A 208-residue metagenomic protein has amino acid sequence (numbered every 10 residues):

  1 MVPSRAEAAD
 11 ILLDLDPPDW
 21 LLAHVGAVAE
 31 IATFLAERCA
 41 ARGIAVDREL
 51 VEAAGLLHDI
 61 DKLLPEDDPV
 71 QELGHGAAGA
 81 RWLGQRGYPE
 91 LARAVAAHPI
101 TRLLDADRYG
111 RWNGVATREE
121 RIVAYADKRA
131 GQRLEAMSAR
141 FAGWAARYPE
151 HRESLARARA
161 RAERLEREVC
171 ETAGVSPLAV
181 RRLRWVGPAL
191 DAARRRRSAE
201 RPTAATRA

Functional and structural regions predicted by a protein language model:
V2, V25: Conserved N-terminal diphosphate/IPP-binding helix and adjacent helical/loop segment of trans-prenyltransferase domains
P3-P18: Generic N-terminal amphipathic, Lys/Arg-enriched alpha-helix
I11, L35-R38, W82, V169: Residues within well-ordered alpha helices
L13-D14, A41-R147: Divalent metal-dependent catalytic cores for phosphoryl transfer on phosphate-bearing substrates
W20-A23: A short, charge-rich alpha-helical start-of-domain segment used by transcription regulators
A27-E30, F34, L64: A positional/architectural concept
E153-A208: Charged phosphate-binding loop/patch that engages nucleotide di/tri-phosphates or the phosphate backbone of nucleic
